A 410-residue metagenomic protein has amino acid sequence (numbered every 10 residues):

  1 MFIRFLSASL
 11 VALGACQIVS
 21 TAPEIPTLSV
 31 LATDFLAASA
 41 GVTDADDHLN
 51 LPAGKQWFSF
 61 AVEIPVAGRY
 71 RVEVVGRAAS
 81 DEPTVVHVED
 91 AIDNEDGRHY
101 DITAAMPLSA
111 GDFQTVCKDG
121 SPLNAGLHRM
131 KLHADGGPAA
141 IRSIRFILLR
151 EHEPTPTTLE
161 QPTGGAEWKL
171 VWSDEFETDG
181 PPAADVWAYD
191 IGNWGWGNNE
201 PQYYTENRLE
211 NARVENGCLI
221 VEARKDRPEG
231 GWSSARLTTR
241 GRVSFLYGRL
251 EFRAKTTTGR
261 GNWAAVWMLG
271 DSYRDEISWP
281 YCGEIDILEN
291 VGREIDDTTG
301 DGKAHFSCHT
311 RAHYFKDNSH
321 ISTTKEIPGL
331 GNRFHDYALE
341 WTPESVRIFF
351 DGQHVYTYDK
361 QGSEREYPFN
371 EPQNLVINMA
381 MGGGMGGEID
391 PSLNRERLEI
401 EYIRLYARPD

Functional and structural regions predicted by a protein language model:
M1-A8: Sec-dependent signal peptide recognition, specifically the positively charged N-region followed immediately by
L6, N50-P52, V62-I64, G76-A78 (+11 more regions): Generic marker of residues within folded, mature protein domains
A22-P154: Extracytoplasmic
H152-D410: GH16 jelly-roll
